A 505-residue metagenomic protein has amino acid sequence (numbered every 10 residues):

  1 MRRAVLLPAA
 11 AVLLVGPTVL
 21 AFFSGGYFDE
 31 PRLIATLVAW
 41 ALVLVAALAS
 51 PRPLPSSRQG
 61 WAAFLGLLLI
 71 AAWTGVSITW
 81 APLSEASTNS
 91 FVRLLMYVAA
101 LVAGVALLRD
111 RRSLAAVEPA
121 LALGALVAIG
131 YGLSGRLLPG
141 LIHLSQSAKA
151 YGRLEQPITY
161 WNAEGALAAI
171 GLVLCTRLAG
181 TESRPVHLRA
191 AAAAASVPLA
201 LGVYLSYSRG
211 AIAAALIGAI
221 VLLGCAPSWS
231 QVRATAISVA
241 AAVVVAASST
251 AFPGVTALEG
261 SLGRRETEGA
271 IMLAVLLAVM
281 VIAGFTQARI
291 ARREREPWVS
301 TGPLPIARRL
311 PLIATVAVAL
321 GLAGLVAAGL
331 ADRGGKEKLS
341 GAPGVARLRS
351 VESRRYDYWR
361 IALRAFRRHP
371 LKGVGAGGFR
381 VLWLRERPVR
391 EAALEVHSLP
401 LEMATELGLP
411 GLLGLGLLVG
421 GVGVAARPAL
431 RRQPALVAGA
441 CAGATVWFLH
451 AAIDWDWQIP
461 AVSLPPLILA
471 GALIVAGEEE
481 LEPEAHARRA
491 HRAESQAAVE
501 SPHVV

Functional and structural regions predicted by a protein language model:
M1-R93, Y97-L123, C175-A195, A215-V318 (+2 more regions): Transmembrane signal-anchor hairpin modules in multi-pass inner-membrane enzymes, especially those that act on
A21-F28, E402-L407, A438-A472: Membrane helix-loop boundary segments at the extracytoplasmic
F23-G26, T79-N89, A150-G165, G263-M272 (+4 more regions): Short aromatic-rich membrane-water interface segments that cap or initiate transmembrane helices in multi-pass membrane
G75-W80, L126-L167, V197-S206, I212-A213 (+3 more regions): Membrane-interfacial helix-loop-helix modules of multi-pass inner-membrane proteins that assemble, modify, or transport
Y160, R349, R354-L394, P400 (+1 more regions): TM-adjacent membrane-interface loops and short helices in multi-pass inner/ER membrane proteins
L172-C175, I212-G224, A283, V419-V422 (+1 more regions): Hydrophobic transmembrane alpha-helices of multi-pass, membrane-embedded glycosylation machinery
A191, C225, L409-G439: Hydrophobic transmembrane alpha-helices and their immediate junctions
A193-S206, V446-A452: Membrane-interface alpha helices of multi-pass inner-membrane proteins
